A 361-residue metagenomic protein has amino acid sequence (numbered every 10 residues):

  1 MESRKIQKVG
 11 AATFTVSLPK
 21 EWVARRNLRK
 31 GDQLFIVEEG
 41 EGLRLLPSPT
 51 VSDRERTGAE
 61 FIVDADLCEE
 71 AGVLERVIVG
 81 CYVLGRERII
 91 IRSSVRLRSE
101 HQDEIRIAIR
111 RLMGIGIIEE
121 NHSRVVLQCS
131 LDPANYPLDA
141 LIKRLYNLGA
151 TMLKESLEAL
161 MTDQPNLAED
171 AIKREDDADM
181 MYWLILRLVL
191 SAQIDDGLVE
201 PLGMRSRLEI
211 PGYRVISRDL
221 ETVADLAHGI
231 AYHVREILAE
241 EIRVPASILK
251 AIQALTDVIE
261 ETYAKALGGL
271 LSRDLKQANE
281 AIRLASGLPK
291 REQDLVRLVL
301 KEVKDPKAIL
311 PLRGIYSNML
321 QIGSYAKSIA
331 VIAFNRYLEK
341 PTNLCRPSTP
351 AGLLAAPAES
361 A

Functional and structural regions predicted by a protein language model:
E2-I6, A11-T13, S17-A361: Cytosolic, long alpha-helical scaffolding segments
